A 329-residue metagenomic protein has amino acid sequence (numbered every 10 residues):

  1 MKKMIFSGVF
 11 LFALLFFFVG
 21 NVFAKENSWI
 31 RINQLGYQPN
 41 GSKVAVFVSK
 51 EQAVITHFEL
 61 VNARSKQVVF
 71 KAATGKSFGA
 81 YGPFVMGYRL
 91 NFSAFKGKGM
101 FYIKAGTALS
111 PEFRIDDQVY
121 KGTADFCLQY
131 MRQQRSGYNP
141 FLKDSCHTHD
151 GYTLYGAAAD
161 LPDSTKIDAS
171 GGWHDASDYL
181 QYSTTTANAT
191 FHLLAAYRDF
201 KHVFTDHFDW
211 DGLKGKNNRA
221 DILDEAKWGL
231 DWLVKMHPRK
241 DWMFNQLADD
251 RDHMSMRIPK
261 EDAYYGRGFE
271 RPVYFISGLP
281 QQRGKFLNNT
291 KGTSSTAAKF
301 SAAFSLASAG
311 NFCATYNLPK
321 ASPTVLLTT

Functional and structural regions predicted by a protein language model:
G8-V19: Bacterial N-terminal signal peptides
V22-A24: Boundary at the C-terminal end of the N-terminal hydrophobic targeting segment
W29-Q118: Ligand-binding face of N-terminal immunoglobulin V-set domains in extracellular IgSF glycoproteins
N40, P111-S145: Low-complexity, Pro/Ser/Thr- and charge-rich linker/hinge segments at domain boundaries
A105, Y179, T190-L213, G229-M236 (+1 more regions): Well-ordered alpha-helical scaffold segments within catalytic/enzyme domains
D168-A176, W242-T329: Active-site lining segments of carbohydrate-active enzymes
D211-I222: Acidic, glycine-anchored loop motifs typical of Ca2+
D221-L247: Carboxylate/His-rich catalytic cores and anion/metal-binding grooves
